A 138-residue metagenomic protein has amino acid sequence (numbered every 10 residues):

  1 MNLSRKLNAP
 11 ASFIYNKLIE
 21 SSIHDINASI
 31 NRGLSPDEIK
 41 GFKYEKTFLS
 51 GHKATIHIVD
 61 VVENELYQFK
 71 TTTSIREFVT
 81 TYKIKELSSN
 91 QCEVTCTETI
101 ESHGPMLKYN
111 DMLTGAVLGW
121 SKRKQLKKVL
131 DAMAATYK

Functional and structural regions predicted by a protein language model:
M1-E38: Hydrophobic ligand-binding cavity/cleft-lining segments
M1-N2, G51-I56, E77-T81: Short, surface-exposed coil-to-beta transition loops
N8-S12, V59-N64, K83-E93, Y137-K138: A short, structured loop/turn motif at beta-sheet edges
A9-A11, S50, I100-G104: Beta-strand elements of well-folded, non-transmembrane domains
I14-L18, I58, F69, V94-C96 (+1 more regions): Hydrophobic pocket/interface hotspot
N31-P36, L130-K138: Short, highly charged C-terminal tails/helix-capping segments
F42-L49, Y67-T73: Short beta-strand segments that buttress and anchor functional surface loops
S74-K124: Beta-strand/loop substructures that line and gate deep hydrophobic ligand-binding cavities in soluble
